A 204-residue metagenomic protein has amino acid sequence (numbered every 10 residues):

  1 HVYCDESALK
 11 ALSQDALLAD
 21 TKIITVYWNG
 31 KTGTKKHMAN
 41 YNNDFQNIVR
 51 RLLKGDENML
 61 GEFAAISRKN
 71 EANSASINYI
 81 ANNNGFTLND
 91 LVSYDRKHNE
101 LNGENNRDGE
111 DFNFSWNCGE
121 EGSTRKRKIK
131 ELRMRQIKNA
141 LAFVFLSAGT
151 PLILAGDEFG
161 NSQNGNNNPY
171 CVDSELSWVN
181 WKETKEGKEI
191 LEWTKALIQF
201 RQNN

Functional and structural regions predicted by a protein language model:
H1-Y3: Short acidic catalytic loops
L9, S13-A155, F159, N168-V172: Conserved alpha/beta catalytic core and glycan-binding cleft of carbohydrate-active enzymes
I137-G165, N180-N204: Glycan-recognition and catalytic regions of carbohydrate-active enzymes
Y170-W181: Acyl/amide activation-and-transfer machinery of modular secondary-metabolite enzymes
